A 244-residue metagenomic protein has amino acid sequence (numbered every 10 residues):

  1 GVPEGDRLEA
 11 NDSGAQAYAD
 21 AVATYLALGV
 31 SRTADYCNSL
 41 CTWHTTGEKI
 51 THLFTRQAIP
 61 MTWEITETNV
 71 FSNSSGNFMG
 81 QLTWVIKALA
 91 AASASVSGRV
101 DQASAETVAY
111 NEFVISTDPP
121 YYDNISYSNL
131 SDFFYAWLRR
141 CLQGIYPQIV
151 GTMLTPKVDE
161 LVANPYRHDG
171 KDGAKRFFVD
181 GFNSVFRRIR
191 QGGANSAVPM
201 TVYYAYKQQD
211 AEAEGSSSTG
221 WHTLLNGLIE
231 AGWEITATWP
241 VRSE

Functional and structural regions predicted by a protein language model:
G1-F113, I125-G170, V185, A205-D210 (+2 more regions): Nucleic-acid modification enzymes, centered on SAM-dependent nucleic-acid methyltransferases
S116-N124: A short SAM/SAH-binding and catalytic strip from SAM-dependent methyltransferases
G173-D180, Q208: Extended, compositionally biased non-globular segments
V179-V198, N226-E230: A short glycine-rich, Lys/Arg-flanked "PGG" loop and its adjoining helix->strand segment in the class I
P199-Y204: Short beta-strand segments at enzyme active-site cores
